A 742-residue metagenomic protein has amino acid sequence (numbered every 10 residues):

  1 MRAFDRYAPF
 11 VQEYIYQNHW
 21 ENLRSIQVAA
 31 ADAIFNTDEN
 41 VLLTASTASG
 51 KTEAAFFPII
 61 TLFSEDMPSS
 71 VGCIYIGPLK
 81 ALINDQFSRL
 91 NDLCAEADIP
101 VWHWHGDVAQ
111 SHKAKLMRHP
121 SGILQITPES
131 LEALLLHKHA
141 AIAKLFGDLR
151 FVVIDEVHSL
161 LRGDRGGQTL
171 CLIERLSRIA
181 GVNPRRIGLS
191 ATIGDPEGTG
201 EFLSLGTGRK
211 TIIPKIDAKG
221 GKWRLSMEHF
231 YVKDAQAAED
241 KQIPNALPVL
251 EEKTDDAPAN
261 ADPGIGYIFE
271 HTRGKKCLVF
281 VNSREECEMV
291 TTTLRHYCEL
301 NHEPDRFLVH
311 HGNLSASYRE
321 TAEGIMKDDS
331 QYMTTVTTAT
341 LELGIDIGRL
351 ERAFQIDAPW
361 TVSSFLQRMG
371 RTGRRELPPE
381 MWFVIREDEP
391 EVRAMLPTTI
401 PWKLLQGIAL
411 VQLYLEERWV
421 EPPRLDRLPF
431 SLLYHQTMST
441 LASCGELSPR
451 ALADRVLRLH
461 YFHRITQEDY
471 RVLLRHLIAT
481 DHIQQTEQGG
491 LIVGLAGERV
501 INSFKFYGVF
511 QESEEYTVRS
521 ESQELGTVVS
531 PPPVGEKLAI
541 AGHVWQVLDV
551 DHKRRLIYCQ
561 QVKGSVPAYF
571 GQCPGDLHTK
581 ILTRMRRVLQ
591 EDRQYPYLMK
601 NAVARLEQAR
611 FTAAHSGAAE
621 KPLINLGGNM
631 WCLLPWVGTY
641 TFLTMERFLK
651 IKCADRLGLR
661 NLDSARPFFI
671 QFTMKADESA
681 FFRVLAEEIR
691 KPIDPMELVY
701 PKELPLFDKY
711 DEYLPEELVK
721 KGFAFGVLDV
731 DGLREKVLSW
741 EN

Functional and structural regions predicted by a protein language model:
M1-Y14, N22-S25, A29-S49, A54-E129 (+2 more regions): Helicase motor core with emphasis on the C-terminal RecA-like subdomain
E13, E380, S513, D551-N625 (+1 more regions): Terminal, basic amphipathic appendages of nucleotide-handling enzymes
H105, I213-A218, D305-F307, G312 (+3 more regions): A generic structural motif
S130, R284-E285, L341-E342, P359-W360 (+8 more regions): Short, glycine-/Ser/Thr-/acidic-enriched flexible segments
A261-I265, T321, M326-T334, T338-A339 (+3 more regions): Phosphate-interacting basic helix/loop segments used at nucleotide- and nucleic-acid interfaces
V362-S364, R375-K403, D426-R427, L457 (+3 more regions): Long C-terminal interaction/binding lobes of large macromolecular proteins
R418-V544, D549-V550, L626-Y640, A654-S664: C-terminal accessory/connector segments of nucleic-acid motor ATPases
L606-A613, P635-L657: Short amphipathic alpha-helix segments
